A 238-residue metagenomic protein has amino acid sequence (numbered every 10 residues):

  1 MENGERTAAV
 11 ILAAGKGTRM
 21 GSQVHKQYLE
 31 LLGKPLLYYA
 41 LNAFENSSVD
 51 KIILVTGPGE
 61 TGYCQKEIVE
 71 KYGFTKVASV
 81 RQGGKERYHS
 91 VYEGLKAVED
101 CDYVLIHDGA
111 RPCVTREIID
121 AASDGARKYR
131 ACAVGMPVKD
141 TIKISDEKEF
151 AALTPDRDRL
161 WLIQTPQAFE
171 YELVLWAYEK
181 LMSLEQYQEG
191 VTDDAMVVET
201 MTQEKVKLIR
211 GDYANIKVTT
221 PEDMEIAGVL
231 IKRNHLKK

Functional and structural regions predicted by a protein language model:
E2-E5, W161-K238: Conserved alpha/beta core of the MobA/IspD/sugar-nucleotide pyrophosphorylase nucleotidyltransferase superfamily
E2-T61: N-terminal glycine-rich phosphate-binding loop and ensuing alpha1 helix
N3-G4, G73, A97-D102: Glycine-rich phosphate-binding loop signature in dinucleotide/nucleotide-binding domains
I11, L37, G94, D108 (+3 more regions): Residue-level signal for inorganic ion chemistry
S47-S48, E70-V77: Short helix-capping segments at alpha-helix termini
G62-I68: Acidic helix N-cap motif at the loop->helix transition within catalytic regions of sugar-transfer enzymes
S79, K85-D146, Q164: Conserved beta-loop-beta/alpha segment of the NTase-like Rossmann-fold superfamily that binds/positions NTPs
I144-F169: Short, flexible, basic/aromatic active-site loop/helix in glycosyltransferases
